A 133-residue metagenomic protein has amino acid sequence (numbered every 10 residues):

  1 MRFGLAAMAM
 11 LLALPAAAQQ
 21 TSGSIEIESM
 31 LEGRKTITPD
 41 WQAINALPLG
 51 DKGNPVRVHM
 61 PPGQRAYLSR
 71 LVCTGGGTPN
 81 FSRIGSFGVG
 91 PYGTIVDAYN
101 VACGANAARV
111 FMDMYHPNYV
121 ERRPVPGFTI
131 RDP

Functional and structural regions predicted by a protein language model:
M1-A6: Bacterial N-terminal signal peptides that target proteins for export
A13-P15: N-terminal signal peptide c-region/cleavage motif recognized by signal peptidases
Q19-I95, C103-P133: N-terminal secretory-pathway/extracellular module detecting exported/lumenal segments and adjacent signal-anchor/first
